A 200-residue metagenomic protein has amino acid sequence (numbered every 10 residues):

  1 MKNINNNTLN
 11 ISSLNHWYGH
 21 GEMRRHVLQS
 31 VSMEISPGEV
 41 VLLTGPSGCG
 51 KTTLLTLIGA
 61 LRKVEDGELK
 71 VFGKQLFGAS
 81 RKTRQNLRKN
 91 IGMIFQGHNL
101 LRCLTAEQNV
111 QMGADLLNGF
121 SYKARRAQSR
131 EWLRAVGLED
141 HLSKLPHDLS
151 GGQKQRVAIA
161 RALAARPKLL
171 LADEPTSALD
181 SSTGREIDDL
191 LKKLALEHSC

Functional and structural regions predicted by a protein language model:
T44-P46: The feature captures the beta-strand-to-loop junction immediately N-terminal to the Walker
G59: Helix-to-loop junction immediately C-terminal to a conserved catalytic motif
G67-Q75, L87: Conserved ABC transporter NBD signature motif
L104-G113: Short coil-to-helix segment of the ABC ATPase nucleotide-binding domain corresponding to the Q-loop/switch region
L145-L149, Q153-Q155: Conserved ABC ATPase signature
R166: Conserved catalytic motifs of ABC-family nucleotide-binding domains
L170-D173: Catalytic Walker B motif of ABC-type/P-loop ATPase nucleotide-binding domains
